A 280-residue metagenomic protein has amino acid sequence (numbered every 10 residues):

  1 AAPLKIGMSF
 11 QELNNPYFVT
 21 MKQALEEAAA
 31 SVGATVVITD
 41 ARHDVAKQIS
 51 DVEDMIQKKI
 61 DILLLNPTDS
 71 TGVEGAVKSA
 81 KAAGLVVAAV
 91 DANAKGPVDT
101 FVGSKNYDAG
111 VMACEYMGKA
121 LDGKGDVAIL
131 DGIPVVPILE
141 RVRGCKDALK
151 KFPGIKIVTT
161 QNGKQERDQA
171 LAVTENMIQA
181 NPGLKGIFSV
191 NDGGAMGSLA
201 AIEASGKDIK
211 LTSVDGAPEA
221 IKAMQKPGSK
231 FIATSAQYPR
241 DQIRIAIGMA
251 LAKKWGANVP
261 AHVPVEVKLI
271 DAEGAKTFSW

Functional and structural regions predicted by a protein language model:
A1-W280: A residue-level marker of the well-folded mature domains of exported/periplasmic proteins
